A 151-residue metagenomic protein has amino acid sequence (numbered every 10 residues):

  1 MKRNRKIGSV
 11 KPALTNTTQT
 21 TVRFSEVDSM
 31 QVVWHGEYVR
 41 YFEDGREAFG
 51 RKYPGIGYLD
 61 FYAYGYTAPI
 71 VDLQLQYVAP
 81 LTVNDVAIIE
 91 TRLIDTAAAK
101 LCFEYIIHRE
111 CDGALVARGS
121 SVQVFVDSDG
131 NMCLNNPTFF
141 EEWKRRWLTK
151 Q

Functional and structural regions predicted by a protein language model:
M1-I88, I94-C102, I106-Q151: Terminal targeting signals and extreme-terminal segments of soluble enzymes
